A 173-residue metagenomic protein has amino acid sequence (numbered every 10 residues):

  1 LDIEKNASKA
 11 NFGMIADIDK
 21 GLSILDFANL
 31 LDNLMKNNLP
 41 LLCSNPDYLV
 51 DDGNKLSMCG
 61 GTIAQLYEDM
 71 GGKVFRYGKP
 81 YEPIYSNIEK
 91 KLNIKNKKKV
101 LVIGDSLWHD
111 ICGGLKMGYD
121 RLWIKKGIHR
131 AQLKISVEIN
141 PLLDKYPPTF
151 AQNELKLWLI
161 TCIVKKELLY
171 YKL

Functional and structural regions predicted by a protein language model:
L1-L173: Asp-based, Mg2+/Mn2+-dependent phosphohydrolase catalytic module
